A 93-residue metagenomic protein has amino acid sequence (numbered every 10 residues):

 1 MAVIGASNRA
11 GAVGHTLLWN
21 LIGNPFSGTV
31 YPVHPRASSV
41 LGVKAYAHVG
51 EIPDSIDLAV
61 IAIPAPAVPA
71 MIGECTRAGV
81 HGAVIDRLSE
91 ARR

Functional and structural regions predicted by a protein language model:
M1-R93: Catalytic-core regions of core metabolic enzymes, especially those transforming organic acids/acyl-group intermediates
